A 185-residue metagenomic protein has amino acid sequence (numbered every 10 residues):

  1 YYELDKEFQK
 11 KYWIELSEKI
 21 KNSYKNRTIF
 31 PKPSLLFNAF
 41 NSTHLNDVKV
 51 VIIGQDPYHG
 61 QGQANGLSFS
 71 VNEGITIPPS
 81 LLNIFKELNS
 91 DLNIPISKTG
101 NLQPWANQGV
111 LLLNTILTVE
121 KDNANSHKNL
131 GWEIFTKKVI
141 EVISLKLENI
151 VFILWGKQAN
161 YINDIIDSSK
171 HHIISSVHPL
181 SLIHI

Functional and structural regions predicted by a protein language model:
Y1-L4: Generic N-terminal amphipathic, Lys/Arg-enriched alpha-helix
K6-L154, Q158-Y161, I166-S168, H172-V177: A polyanion-binding, active-site-adjacent surface
P179-S181: Extended, histidine- and acidic-residue-enriched regions that form the cofactor-binding/catalytic faces
I183-I185: Conserved small/polar residues in nucleotide/adenosyl-binding loops
